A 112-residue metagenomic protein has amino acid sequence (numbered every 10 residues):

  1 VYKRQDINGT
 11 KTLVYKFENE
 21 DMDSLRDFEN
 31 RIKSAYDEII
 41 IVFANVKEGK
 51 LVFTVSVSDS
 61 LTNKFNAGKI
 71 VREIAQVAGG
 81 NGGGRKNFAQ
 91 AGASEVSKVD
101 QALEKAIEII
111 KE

Functional and structural regions predicted by a protein language model:
V1-Y2: Short, small-residue-biased leader/transition segments that mark boundaries at the very start of proteins
T10-E112: Glycine-rich, acidic loop segments that terminate in or are immediately followed by a histidine
